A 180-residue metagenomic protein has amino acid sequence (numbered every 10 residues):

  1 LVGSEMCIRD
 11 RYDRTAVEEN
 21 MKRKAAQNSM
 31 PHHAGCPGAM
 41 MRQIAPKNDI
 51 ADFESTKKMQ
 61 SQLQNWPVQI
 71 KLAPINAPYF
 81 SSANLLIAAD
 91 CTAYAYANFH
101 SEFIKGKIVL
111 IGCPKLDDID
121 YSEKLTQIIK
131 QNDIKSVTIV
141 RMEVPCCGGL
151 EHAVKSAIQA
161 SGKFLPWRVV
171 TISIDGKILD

Functional and structural regions predicted by a protein language model:
L1-I8: Short, small-residue-biased leader/transition segments that mark boundaries at the very start of proteins
R9-D180: Iron-sulfur-associated redox domains of electron-transfer enzymes in respiratory and anaerobic energy metabolism
